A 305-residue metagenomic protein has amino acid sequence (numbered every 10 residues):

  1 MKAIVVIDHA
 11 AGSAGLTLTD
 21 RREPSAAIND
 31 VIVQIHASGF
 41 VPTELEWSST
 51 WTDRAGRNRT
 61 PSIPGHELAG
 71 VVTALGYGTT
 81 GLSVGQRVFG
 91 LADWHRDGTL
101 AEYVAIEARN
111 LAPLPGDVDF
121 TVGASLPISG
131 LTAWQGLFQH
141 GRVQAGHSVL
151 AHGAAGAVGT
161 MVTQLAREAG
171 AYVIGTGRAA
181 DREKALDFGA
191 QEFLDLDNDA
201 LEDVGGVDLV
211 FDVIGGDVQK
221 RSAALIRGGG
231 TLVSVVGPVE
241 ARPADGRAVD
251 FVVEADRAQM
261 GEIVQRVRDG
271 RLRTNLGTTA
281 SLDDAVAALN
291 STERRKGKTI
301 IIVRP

Functional and structural regions predicted by a protein language model:
M1, M260-P305: C-terminal hydrophobic helical "lid"/dimerization subdomain of Rossmann-like NAD(P)H-dependent oxidoreductases
R22-F40, W51-H95: Glycine-rich beta-strand-centered segment in the early N-terminal region that forms part of a ligand/cofactor-binding
G90-G153: NAD(P)H dinucleotide-binding glycine-rich loop of Rossmann-like/cofactor-binding domains, especially the beta1-alpha1
L126-D195: Mid-domain Rossmann-like dinucleotide-binding core that forms the NAD(H)/NADP(H) cofactor-binding site
I174, K184-V249: Glycine-rich cofactor phosphate-binding loops and adjacent beta1-alpha1 units of small-molecule cofactor enzyme domains
G228-T278: Rossmann-fold dehydrogenase core element
